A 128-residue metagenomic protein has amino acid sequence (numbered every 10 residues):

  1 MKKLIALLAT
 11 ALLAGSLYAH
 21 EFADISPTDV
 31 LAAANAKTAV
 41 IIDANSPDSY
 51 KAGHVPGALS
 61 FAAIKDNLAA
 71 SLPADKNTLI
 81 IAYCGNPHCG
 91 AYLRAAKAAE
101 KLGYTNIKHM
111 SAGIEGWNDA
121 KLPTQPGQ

Functional and structural regions predicted by a protein language model:
K2-A6, G15-T28, A39, K51-A82 (+1 more regions): Rhodanese-like catalytic fold shared by cysteine-dependent sulfurtransferases and DSP/PTP-type phosphatases
N35-A36: Short strand-connecting beta-turns/loops that link adjacent beta-strands
I41-D43: Structural scaffold elements adjacent to functional motifs in cytosolic proteins
S46: Short, glycine/acidic-enriched loop or turn micro-motifs at the edges of active sites
